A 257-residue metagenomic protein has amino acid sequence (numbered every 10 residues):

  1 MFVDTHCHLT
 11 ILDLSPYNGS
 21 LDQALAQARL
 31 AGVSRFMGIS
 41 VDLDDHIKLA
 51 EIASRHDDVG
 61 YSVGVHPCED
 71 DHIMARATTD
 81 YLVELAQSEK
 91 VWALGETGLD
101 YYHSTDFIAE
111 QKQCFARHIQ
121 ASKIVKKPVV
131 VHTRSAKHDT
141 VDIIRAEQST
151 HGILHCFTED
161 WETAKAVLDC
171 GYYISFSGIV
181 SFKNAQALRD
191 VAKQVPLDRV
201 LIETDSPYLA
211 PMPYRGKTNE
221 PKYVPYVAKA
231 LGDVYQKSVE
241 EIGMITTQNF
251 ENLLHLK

Functional and structural regions predicted by a protein language model:
M1-K257: Mid-domain alpha/beta scaffold segments of enzyme catalytic cores
